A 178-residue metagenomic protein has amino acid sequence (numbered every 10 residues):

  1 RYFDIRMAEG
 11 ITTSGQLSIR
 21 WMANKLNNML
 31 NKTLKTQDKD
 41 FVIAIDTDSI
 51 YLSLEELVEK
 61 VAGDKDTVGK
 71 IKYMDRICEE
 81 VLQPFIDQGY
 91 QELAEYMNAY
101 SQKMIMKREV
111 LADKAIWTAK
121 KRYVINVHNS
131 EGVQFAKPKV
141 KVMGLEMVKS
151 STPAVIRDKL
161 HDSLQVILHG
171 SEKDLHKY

Functional and structural regions predicted by a protein language model:
R1-K25, A44, S53-E55, R108-K121 (+1 more regions): Common nucleic-acid-contacting/processivity interface regions adjacent to the catalytic cores of nucleic-acid enzymes
I5, E9-R20, F41-A44, V68-I71 (+1 more regions): Conserved structured core elements
T12-T13, T33-T36, T47, T67 (+2 more regions): Residue-identity detector for threonine
I19-T47: Active-site palm subdomain of RNA-directed nucleic acid polymerases
Y51-Y178: C-terminal polymerase-core module
